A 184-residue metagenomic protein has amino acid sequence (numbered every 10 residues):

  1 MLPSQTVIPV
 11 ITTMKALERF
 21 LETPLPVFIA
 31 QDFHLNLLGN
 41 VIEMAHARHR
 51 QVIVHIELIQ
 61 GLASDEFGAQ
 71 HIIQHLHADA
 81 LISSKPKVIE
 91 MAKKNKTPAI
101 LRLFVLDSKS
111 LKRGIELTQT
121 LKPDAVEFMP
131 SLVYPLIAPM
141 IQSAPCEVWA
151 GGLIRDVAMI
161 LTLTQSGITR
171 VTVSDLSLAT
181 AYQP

Functional and structural regions predicted by a protein language model:
M1-I56, Q60-A63, H77-D79: Conserved N-terminal beta1-alpha1 strand-loop-helix module at the mouth
P9-L21, S64-H71, S108-Q119, D156-I160: Short, acidic/polar
V10-M14, L58-A63, I82-K85, F104-D107 (+2 more regions): Glycine-rich beta-to-alpha transition loops that act as phosphate-gripper elements at the mouths of alpha/beta enzyme
F20, K85, V126, L163: Conserved, mostly hydrophobic/aromatic
I29, I53, I82, I100-L101 (+2 more regions): Conserved beta-strand positions in the central sheet of alpha/beta enzyme cores
A30, P130-L136, G152-P184: Glycine-rich phosphate-binding active-site loops on the catalytic face of alpha/beta enzymes
G39-L58, Q74-L76, P86, E90-R102 (+1 more regions): Alpha-helix-loop-beta-strand connector modules within alpha/beta enzyme cores
S64-V88: Ordered, amphipathic secondary-structure segments that act as subunit-interaction surfaces in large macromolecular
